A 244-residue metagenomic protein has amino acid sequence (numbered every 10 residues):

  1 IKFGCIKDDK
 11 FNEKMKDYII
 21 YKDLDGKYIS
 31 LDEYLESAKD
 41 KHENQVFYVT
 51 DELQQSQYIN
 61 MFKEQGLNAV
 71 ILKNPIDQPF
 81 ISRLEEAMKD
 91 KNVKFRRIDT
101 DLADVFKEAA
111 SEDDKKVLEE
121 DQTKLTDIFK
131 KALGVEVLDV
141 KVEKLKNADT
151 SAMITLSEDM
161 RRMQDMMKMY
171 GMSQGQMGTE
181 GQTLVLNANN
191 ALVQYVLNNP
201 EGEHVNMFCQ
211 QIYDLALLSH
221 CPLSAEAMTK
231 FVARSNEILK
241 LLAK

Functional and structural regions predicted by a protein language model:
I1-K244: Conserved GHKL (Bergerat-fold) ATPase module
